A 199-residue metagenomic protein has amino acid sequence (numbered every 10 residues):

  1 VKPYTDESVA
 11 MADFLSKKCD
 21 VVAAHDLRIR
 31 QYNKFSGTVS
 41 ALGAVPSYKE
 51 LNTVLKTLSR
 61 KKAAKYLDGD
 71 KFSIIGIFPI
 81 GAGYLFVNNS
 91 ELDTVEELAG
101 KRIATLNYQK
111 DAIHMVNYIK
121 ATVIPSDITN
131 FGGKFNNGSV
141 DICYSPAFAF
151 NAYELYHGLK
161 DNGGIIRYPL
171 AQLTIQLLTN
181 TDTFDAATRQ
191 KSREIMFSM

Functional and structural regions predicted by a protein language model:
V1-S16, Y144, A149-A152: Gly/lys/ser-thr-rich phosphate-binding loops in alpha/beta enzymes that coordinate phosphoanhydride or phosphate groups
K2-A12, N107-K110, T122-N137: Short helix-initiation/N-cap motifs at beta->coil->alpha
A12-L15, H25-I119, L155, P169-M199: Contiguous mixed-secondary-structure segments that line small-molecule binding/active-site clefts of soluble domains
F14-A24, R102, A121-T122, N136-P146: Alpha-to-beta junction loops
D26-F35, G132-N137, I142-N162: A ligand-binding cleft/hinge motif common to bilobed small-molecule-binding domains
Y108, I128-T129, P146-A149, N180-D182: Histidine- and/or cysteine-centered catalytic micro-motif in compact active-site loops
I119-I124, L159: Active-site regions of enzymes building and remodeling cell-envelope glycoconjugates
